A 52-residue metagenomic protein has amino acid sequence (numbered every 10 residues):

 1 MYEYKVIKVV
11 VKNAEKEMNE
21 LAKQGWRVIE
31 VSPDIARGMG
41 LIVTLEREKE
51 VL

Functional and structural regions predicted by a protein language model:
M1-L52: Terminus-proximal functional modules
